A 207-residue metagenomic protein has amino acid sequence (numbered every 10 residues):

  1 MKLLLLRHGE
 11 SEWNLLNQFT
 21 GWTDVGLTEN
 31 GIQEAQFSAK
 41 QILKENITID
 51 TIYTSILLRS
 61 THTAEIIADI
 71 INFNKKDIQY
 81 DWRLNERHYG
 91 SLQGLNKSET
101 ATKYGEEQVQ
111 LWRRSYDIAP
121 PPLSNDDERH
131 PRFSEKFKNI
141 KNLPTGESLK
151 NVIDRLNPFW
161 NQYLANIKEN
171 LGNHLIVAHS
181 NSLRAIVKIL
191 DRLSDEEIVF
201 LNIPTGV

Functional and structural regions predicted by a protein language model:
K2-K76, Y80, A101-T102, E107 (+1 more regions): Active-site-proximal alpha-helix that buttresses catalytic centers in soluble enzyme cores
L3, T61, D69-I70, K75 (+1 more regions): Active-site-adjacent alpha-helix immediately C-terminal to a catalytic or transition-state-stabilizing loop
H8, R83, H179: Active-site glycine-centered loops adjacent to acidic/histidine catalytic or metal-binding residues that shape
E12, R59-T61, E86-R87, S182-R184: Short, active-site-adjacent cap segments at secondary-structure transitions
L15-L16, T63-A64, G90, A185-K188: Short glycine-/acidic-enriched loop or helix-start segments at secondary-structure transitions that form or flank
Q18, D24, I32, Y89-K97 (+2 more regions): Short capping/connector residues at structural and topological boundaries
I47-T54, R113-P121, L171: Charge-dense, low-complexity polyampholytic segments
I71-R155: Phosphate-handling substructures
